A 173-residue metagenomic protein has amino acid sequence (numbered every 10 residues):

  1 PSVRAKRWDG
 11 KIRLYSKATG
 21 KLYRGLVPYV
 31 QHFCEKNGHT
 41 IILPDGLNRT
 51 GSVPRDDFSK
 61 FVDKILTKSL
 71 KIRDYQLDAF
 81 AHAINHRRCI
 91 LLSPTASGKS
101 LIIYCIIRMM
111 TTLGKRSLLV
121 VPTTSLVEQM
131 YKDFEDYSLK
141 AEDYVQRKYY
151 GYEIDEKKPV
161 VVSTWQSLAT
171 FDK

Functional and structural regions predicted by a protein language model:
S2-S16, F33-K36, I42-L92: Conserved pre-motif I regulatory segment
S16-L26: A generic structural motif
K71, N85-M110: Walker A/P-loop
I72, L119-V120: Conserved SAM-binding loop
R88-I90, R116-L118, P159-V160: Residue-level preference for the first positions of well-ordered beta-strands
S117, T124-Y152: Conserved helix-turn-beta segment of the N-terminal RecA-like "Helicase ATP-binding" lobe in SF1/SF2 helicases
Y150-K173: Conserved helix/coil segment N-terminal to the catalytic DExD/H
